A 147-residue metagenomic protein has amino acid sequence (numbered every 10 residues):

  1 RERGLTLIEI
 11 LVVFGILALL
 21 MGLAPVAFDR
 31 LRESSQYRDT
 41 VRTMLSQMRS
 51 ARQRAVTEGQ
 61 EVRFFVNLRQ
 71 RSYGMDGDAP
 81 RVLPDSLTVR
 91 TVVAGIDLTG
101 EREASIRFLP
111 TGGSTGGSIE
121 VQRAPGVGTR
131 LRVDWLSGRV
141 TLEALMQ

Functional and structural regions predicted by a protein language model:
R1, L11, L19, L23-T57 (+1 more regions): N-terminal helix-rich module
